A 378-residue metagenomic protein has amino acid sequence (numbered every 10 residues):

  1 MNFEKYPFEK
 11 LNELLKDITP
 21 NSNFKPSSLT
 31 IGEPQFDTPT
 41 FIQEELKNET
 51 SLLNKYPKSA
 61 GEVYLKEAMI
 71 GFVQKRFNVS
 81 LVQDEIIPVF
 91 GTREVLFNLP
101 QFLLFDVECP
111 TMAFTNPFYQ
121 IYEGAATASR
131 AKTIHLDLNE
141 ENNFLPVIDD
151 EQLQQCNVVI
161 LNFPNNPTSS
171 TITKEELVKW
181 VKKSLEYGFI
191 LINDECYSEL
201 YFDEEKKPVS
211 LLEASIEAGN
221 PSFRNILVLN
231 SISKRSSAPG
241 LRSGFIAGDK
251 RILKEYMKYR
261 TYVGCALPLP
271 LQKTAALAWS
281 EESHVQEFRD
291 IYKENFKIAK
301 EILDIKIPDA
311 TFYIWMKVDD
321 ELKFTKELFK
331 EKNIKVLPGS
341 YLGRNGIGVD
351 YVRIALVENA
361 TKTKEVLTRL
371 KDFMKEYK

Functional and structural regions predicted by a protein language model:
N2-P7, D17-E49, Y64, Q74 (+1 more regions): PLP-dependent class I/II
L53, A68-G71: Glycine-rich loop-to-alpha-helix module at the N-terminal edge of alpha/beta enzyme cores
Y56-K58: Membrane-proximal lumenal/periplasmic loop motifs of glycosylation machinery
